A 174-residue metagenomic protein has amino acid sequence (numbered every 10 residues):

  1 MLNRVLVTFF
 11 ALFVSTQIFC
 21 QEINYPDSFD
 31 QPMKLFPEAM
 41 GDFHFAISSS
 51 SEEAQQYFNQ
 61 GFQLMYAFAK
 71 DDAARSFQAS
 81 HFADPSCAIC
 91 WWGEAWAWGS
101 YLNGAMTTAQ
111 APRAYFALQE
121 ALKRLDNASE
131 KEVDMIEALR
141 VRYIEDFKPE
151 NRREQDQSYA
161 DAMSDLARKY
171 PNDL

Functional and structural regions predicted by a protein language model:
M1-V7: Bacterial N-terminal signal peptides that target proteins for export
V7-Q17: Bacterial N-terminal signal peptides
Q21-S50: N-terminal pre-domain segments of enzymes
F43, D72-H81, R113-L125, Q155-Y170: Amphipathic alpha-helices of TPR/Sel1-like and other helical repeat/solenoid scaffolds
E52-Q60, S86-Y101, D126-K148, Y170-L174: Amphipathic alpha-helical repeat scaffolds of TPR domains
W92-L125: Active-site-surrounding "flap" and adjacent substrate/cofactor-binding loops of secreted or lumenal enzymes, prototyped
Y101-A111, I144-D156: Short coil/turn connectors between adjacent alpha-helices in alpha-solenoid helical repeat scaffolds
